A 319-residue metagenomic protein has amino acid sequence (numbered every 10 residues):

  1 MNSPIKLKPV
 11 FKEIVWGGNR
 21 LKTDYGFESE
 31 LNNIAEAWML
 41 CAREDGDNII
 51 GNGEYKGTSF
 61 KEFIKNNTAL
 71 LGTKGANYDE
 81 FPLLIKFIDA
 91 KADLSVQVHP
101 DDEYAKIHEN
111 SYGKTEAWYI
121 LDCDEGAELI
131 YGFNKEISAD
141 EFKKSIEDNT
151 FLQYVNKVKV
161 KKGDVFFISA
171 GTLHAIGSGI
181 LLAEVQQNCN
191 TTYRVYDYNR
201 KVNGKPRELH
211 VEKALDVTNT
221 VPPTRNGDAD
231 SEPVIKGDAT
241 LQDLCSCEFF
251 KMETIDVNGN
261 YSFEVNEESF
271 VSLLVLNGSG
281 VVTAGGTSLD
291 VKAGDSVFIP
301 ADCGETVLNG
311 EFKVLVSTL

Functional and structural regions predicted by a protein language model:
M1-I137, D197-G227, M252: Transition-metal
Y78-E80, I88-D93, D102, C123-G126 (+2 more regions): Ligand-binding loop in jelly-roll beta-barrel domains
I85-K86, L94, E116-Y119, K157-V158 (+4 more regions): His/acidic/aromatic-lined binding-pocket segments of jelly-roll/cupin-type domains and related regulatory beta-sandwich
D101, S169-G171, G179, N258-N260 (+5 more regions): Tight coil/turn sites that cap or link beta-strands
G113, D122-K162, F167: Intrinsically disordered, low-complexity linker/loop segments enriched in Gly/Pro and charged/polar residues
D148-Y154, V165-F167, T172-R225: An exposed, glycine/acidic-rich loop-and-rim segment of catalytic or binding clefts
V155-F167, L181, A284-C303: Short acidic-glycine-tyrosine-enriched beta hairpin
S231-L289: Acidic/His-leaning functional-site neighborhoods
